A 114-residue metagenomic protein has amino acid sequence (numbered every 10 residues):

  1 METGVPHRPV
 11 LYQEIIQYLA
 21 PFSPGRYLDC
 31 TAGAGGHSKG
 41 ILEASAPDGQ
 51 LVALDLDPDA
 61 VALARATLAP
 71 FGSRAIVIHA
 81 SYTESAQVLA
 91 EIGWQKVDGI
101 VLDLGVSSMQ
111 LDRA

Functional and structural regions predicted by a protein language model:
M1-A114: S-adenosyl-L-methionine-dependent methyltransferase catalytic core, i.e., the SAM/SAH-binding region
